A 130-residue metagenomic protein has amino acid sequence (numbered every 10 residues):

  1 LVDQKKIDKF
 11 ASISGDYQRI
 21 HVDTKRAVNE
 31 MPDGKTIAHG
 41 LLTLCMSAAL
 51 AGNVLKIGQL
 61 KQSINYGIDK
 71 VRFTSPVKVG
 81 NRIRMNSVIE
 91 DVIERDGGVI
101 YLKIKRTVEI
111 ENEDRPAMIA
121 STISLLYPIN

Functional and structural regions predicted by a protein language model:
L1-N65, I129-N130: Hot-dog-fold acyl-thioester-processing enzymes
S12-S14, S47, S63, S75 (+2 more regions): Generic serine detector
K25-R26, S47-V54, Y66-G67, M85-E90 (+2 more regions): Short amphipathic alpha-helical surface micro-motifs
I68-F73: Short alpha-helix capping/helix-loop boundary micro-motifs
P76-N130: HotDog/MaoC-like acyl-thioester-processing domains
